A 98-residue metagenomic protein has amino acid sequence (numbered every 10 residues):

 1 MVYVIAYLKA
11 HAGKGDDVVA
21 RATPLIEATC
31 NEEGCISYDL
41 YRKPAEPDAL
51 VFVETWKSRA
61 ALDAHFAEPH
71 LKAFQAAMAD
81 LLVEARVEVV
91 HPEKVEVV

Functional and structural regions predicted by a protein language model:
V2-I36: N-terminal first-folded block
V2-L8, D39-F66: Short, well-ordered beta-strand segments in beta-rich or mixed alpha/beta enzyme and ligand-binding folds
K9, G13-D16, A20, P47 (+2 more regions): Residues at secondary-structure transition points
A10-A12, S58, H91: Non-catalytic surface loops within mature trypsin-like serine protease
R21-E27, A49, V53-T55, V90: A generic structural signal for ordered secondary structure
E27-I36, T55-E88: An amphipathic, aromatic/His-enriched active-site/gating alpha helix that lines ligand/cofactor pockets
L40-D48, A76-V98: Glycine-rich beta-strand-turn "strand-cap" elements at beta-sheet edges
